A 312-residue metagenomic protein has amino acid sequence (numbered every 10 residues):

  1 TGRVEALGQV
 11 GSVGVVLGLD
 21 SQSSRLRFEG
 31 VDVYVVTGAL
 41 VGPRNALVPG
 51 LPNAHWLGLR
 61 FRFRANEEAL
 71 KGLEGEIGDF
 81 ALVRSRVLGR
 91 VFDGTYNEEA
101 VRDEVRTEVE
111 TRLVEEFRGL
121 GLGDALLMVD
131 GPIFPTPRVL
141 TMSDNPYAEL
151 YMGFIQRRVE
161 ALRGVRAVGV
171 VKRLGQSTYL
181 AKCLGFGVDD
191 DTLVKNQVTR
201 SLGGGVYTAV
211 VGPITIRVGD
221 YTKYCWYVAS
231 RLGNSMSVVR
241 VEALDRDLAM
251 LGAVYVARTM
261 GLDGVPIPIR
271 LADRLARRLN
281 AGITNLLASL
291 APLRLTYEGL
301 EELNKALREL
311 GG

Functional and structural regions predicted by a protein language model:
T1-Q9, G14, R62, N66-G312: Long, contiguous domain-sized segments
G14-S24: Two-metal-ion RNase H-like nuclease active-site motif
Q22-R25, V41-R44, I133-P135, R173-Q176: Short loop/turn segments at secondary-structure transitions that flank enzyme active sites
R27-A81: Acidic, metal-ligating active-site segments
